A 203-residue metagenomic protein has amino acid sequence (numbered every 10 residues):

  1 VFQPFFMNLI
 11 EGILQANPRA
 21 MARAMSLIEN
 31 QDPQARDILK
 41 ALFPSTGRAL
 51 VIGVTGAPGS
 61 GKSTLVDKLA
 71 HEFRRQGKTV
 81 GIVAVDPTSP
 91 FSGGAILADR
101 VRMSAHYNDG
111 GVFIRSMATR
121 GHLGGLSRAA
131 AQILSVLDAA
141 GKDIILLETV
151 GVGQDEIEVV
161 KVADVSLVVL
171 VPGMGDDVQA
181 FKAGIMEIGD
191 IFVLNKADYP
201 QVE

Functional and structural regions predicted by a protein language model:
F2-F6: Aromatic (phenylalanine/tyrosine) cluster motif
N8-I52, S60, L69-D155, V162-D177: Nucleotide-state-sensitive switch-loop elements of NTP-binding domains
A57: P-loop (Walker A) phosphate-binding loop of NTP-binding proteins
L65: Hydrophobic positions on the alpha1 helix immediately C-terminal to the Walker A/P-loop
G94-A98, A197-E203: GTPase G-domain guanine-specificity segment
V165-L170, I185-D198: Conserved beta-strand/loop subsegment of P-loop NTPase cores
K182: Conserved SF2 helicase motif VI
